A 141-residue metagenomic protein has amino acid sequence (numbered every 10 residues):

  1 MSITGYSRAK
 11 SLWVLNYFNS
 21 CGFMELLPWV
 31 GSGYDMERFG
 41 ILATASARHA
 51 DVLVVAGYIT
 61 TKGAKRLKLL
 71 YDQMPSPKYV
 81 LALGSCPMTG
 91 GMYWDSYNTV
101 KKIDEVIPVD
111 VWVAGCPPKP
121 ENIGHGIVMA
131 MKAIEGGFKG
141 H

Functional and structural regions predicted by a protein language model:
M1-H141: Iron-sulfur-associated redox domains of electron-transfer enzymes in respiratory and anaerobic energy metabolism
